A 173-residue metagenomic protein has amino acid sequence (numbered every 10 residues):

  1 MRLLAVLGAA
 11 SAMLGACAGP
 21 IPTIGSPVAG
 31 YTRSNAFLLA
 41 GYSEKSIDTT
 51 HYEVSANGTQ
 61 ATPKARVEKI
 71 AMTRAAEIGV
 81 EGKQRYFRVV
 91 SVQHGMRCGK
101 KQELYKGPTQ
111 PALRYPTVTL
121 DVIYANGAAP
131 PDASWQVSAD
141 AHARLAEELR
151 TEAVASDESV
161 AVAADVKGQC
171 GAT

Functional and structural regions predicted by a protein language model:
M1-L7: Sec-dependent signal peptide recognition, specifically the positively charged N-region followed immediately by
M13-A16: C-terminal motif of bacterial Sec signal peptides marking the signal peptidase cleavage site
A18-T173: Secreted/extracellular ectodomain signature
